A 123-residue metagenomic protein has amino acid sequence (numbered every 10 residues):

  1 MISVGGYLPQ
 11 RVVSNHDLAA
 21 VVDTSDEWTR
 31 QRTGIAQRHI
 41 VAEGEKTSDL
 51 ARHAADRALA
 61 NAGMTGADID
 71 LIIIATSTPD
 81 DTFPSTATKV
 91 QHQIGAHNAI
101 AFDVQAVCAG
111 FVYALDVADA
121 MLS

Functional and structural regions predicted by a protein language model:
M1-D70, I94: Conserved "HGTGT" condensation-loop signature of ketosynthase/thiolase-family condensing enzymes that catalyze
G6, T76-S77: Glycine-rich His-Gly loop
W28-R32, A36-D49, S77-S123: Conserved catalytic cysteine-centered active-site region of acyl-thioester-dependent Claisen-condensing enzymes
D70-T76: Short glycine-rich or small-residue beta-strand-to-loop segments that form or flank ligand, phosphate, metal/Fe-S
